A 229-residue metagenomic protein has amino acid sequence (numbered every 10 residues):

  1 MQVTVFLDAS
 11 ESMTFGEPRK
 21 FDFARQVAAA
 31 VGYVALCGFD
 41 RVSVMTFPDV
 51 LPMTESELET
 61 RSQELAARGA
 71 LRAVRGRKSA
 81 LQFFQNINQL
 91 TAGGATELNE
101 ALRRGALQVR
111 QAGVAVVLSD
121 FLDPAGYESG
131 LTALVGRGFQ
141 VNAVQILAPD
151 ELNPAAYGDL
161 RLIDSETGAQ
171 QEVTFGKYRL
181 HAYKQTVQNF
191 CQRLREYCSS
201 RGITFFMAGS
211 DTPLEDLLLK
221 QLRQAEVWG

Functional and structural regions predicted by a protein language model:
M1, V74-R77, Q188, Q192: Alpha-helix N-cap/helix-start motif at coil-to-helix transitions, marked by capping-box chemistry
M1-E55, L65-A67, R104, V114-S119 (+4 more regions): An amphipathic, basic-hydrophobic helix/alpha-beta surface used to engage anionic, phosphate-rich ligands or surfaces
M13, I87-T91, G202-F205: Short amphipathic alpha-helical interaction patches enriched in hydrophobic/aromatic residues with interspersed Lys/Arg
D22, A92-N99, Q185-Q188: Conserved phosphate-coordination/catalytic loops
Q26, A30, T96-R103, Q192 (+1 more regions): Short, contiguous clusters of charged residues that form electrostatic/catalytic patches at enzyme active sites, used
V50-E100, V173: Short, charged loop segments at secondary-structure junctions
S79-G113, A125, L147-A148, L152: Von Willebrand factor
L107-G113, D123-G229: Von Willebrand factor type A / integrin I
